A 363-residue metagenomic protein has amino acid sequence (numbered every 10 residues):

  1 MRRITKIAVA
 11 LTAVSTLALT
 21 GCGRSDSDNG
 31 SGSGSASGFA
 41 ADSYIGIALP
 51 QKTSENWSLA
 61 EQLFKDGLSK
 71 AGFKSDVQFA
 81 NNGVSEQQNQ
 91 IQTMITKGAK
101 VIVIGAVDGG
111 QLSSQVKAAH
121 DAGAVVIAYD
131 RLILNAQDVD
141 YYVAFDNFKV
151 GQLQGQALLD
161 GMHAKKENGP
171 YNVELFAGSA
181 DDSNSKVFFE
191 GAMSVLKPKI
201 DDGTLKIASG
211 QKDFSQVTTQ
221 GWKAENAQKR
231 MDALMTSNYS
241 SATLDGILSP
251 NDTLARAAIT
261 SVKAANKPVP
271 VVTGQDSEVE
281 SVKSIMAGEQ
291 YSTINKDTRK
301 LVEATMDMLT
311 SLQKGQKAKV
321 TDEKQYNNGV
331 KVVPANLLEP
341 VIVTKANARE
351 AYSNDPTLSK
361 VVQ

Functional and structural regions predicted by a protein language model:
R2-K6, C22-Q363: A residue-level marker of the well-folded mature domains of exported/periplasmic proteins
A10-S15: Hydrophobic helical h-region of N-terminal Sec-dependent signal peptides in bacterial secretory/periplasmic proteins
T16-G21: C-terminal motif of bacterial Sec signal peptides marking the signal peptidase cleavage site
